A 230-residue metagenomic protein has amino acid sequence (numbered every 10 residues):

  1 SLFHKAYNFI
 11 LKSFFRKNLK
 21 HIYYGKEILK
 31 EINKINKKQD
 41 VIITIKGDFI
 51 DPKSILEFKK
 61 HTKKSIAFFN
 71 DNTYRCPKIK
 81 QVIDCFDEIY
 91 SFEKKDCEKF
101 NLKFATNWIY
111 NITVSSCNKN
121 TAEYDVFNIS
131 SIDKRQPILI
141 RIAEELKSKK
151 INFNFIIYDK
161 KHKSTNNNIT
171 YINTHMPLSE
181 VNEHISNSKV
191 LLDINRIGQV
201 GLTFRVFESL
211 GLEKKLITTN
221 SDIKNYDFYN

Functional and structural regions predicted by a protein language model:
S1-E31, I35-Q39, K46-S54, N70-T203 (+1 more regions): Nucleotide-sugar donor-binding catalytic core of glycosyltransferases
F58-F69: Short beta-strand/loop segments at the ligand-binding rim of alpha/beta enzyme cores
S209-L210: Short alpha-helix at the nucleotide-sugar/activated-sugar donor binding site of glycosyltransferases and closely
N230: A short acidic/histidine/glycine-rich donor-binding loop in glycosyltransferase catalytic cores
